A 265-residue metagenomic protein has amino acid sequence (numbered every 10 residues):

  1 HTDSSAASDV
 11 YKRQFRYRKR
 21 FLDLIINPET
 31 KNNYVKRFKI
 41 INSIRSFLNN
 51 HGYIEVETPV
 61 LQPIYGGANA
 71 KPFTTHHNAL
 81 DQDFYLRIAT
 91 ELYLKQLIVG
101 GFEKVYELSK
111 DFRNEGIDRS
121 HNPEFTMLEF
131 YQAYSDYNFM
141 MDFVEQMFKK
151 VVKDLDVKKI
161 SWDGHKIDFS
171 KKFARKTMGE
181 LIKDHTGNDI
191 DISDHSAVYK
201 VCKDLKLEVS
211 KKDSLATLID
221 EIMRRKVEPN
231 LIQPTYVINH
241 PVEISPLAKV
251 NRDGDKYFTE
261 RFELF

Functional and structural regions predicted by a protein language model:
H1, V35-K39, S135-N138, D142: A generic "alpha-helical surface" signal
H1-A7, Y11: Single conserved hydrophobic/aromatic residue that forms the stacking wall/gate of nucleotide- or nucleobase-binding
T2, H51, G100: Residue-level signal for short amphipathic helical patches enriched in basic/charged and nearby hydrophobic residues
D9-E91, S109-E115: Glycine- and hydrophobic-rich flexible loops that cap the catalytic core of alpha/beta enzyme folds
D9-K19, Q146-K153, V157, K166-F169: Short, composition-biased local secondary-structure segments
F47-N50, K150-K158, N188-I192: Secondary-structure boundary elements
E57-L61, D156-K166: Short, glycine/acidic-rich hinge or "gate" loops at secondary-structure transitions that mediate conformational
P59-G67, K71-K150, I167-D168, K172-F265: A translation/RNA-centric and nucleic-acid-associated enzymatic feature enriched in Class II aminoacyl-tRNA synthetases
